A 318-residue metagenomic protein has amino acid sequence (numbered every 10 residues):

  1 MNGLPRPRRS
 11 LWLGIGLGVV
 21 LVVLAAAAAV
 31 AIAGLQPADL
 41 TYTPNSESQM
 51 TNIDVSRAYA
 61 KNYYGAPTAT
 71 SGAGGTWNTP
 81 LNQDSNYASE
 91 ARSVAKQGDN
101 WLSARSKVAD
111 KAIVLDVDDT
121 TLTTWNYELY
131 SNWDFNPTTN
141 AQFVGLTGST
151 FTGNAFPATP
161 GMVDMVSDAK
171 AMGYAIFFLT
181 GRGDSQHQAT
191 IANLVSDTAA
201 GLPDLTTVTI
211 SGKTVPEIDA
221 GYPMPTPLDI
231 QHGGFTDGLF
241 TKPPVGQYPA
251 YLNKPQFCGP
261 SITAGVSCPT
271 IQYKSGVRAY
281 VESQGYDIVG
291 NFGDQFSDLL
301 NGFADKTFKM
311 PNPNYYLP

Functional and structural regions predicted by a protein language model:
N2-L115: Non-catalytic pre-domain segments flanking phosphatase-related domains
R9, I32-L40, H187-P318: C-terminal cap/substrate-recognition subdomain and adjoining C-terminal extension of metal-dependent phosphatase-like
Q97, W101-R105, T124, E128 (+3 more regions): Structured segments of extracytoplasmic/periplasmic soluble domains in secreted or envelope-associated proteins
A109-T124, F178: Asp-based phosphoryl-transfer active-site loop
T124-E128, N132-F135, A189-T190, N301-A304: Short, solvent-exposed loop/turn and secondary-structure capping segments
L129-G153: A solvent-exposed, charged loop/short amphipathic helix patch at secondary-structure junctions
T147-F177, D184-S185, T190: Short, acidic loop-to-helix structural element flanking the phosphoryl-transfer center in phosphate-processing enzymes
F178-T180, N291: Structural beta-sheet core signal
